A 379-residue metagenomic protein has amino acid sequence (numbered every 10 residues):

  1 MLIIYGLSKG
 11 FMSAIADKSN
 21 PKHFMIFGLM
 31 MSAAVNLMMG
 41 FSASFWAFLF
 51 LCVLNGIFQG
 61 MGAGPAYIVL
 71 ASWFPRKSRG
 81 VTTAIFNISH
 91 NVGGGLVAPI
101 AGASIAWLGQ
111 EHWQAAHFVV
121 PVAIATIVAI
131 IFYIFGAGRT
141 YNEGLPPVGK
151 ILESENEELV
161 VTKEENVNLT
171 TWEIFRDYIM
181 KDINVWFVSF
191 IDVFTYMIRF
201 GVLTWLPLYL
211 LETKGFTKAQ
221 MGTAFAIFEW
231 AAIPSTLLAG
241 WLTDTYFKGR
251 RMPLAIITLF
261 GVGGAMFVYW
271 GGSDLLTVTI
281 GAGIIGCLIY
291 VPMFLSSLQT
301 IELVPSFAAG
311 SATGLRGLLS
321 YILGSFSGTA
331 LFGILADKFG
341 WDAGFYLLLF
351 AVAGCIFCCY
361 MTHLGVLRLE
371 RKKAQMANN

Functional and structural regions predicted by a protein language model:
L7-F45: Conserved MFS/SLC helix-loop-helix module at the cytosolic interface between two early adjacent transmembrane helices
S8-N20, T236-K248, A336: Helix-to-loop junctions at the C-terminal end of transmembrane segments in multipass secondary transporters
K18-L29, T245-L259: Cytoplasmic membrane-interface "Motif A"-like loop-to-helix N-cap segments of 12-TM Major Facilitator Superfamily
L51-S89: Cytoplasmic helix-loop-helix junction between adjacent transmembrane helices in 12-TM secondary transporters
G80-P99, L319-G328: Glycine-rich segments within core transmembrane alpha-helices of 12-TM secondary carriers
F86-Y141: Helix-loop-helix hairpin linking two adjacent transmembrane segments in secondary transporters
D182-L237, M293, S297, G328: Extracytoplasmic gate region of multi-pass secondary transporters
G249-S296: C-terminal transmembrane helical hairpin of 12-TM major facilitator-type secondary transporters
